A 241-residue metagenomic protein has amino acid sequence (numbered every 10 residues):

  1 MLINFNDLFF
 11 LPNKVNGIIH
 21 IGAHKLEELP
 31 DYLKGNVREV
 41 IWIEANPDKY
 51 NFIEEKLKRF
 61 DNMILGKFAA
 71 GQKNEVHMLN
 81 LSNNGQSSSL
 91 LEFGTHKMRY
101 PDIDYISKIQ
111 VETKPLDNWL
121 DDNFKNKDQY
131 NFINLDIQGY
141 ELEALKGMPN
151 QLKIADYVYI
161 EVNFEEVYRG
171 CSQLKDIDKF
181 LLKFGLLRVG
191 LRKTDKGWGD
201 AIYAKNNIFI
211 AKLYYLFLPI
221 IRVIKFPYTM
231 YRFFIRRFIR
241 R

Functional and structural regions predicted by a protein language model:
M1-R241: Phosphate/nucleotide-binding beta-alpha loop and adjacent structural elements of enzyme active sites
